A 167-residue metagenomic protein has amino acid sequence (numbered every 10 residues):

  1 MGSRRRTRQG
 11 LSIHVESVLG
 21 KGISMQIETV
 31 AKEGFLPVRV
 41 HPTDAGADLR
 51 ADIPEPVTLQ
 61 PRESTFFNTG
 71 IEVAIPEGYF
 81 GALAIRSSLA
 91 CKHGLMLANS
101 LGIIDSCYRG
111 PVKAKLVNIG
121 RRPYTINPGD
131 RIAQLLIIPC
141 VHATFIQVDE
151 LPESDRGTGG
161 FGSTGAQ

Functional and structural regions predicted by a protein language model:
G2-Q167: DUTPase catalytic domain/fold
